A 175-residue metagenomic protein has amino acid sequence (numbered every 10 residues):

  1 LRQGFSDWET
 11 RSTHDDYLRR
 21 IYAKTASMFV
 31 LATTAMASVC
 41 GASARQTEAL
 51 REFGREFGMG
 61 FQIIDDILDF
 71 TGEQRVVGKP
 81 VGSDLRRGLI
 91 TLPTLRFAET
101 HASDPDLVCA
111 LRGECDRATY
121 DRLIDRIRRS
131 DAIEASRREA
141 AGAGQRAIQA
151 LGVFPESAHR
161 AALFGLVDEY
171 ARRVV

Functional and structural regions predicted by a protein language model:
L1-V175: All-alpha prenyltransferase/terpene-synthase fold signal
